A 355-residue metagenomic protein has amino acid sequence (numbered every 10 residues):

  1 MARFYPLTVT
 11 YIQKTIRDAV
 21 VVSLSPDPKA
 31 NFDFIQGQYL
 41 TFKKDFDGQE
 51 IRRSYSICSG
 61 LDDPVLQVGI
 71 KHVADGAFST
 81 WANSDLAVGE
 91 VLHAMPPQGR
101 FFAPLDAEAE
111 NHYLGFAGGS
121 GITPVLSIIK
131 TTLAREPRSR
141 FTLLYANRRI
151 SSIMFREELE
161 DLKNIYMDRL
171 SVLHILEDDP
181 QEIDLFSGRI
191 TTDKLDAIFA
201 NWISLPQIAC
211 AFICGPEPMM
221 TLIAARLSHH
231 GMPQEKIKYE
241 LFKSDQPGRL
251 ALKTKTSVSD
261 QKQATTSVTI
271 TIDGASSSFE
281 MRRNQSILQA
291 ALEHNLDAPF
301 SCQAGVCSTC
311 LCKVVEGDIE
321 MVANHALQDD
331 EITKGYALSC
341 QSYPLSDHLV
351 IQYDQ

Functional and structural regions predicted by a protein language model:
A2-M95, E108-N111, N147-I150, E160 (+1 more regions): Ferredoxin-reductase
R3-T8, K262-V268: Short structural boundary motif marking the start of a folded domain
W81-D260, S267-T269, S276: FNR/FR-type flavoprotein reductase catalytic core
H174, G215, L241, I270-I272 (+5 more regions): Active-site proximal loops enriched in glycine and acidic residues that flank catalytic Cys/His/Asp and coordinate
Q263-P299, Q303-V306: C-terminal accessory/binding modules appended to enzymatic or scaffolding proteins
A290-H294, P299, T309-Q355: Iron-sulfur (Fe-S) cluster-binding segments and ferredoxin-like electron-carrier domains, especially [2Fe-2S]
